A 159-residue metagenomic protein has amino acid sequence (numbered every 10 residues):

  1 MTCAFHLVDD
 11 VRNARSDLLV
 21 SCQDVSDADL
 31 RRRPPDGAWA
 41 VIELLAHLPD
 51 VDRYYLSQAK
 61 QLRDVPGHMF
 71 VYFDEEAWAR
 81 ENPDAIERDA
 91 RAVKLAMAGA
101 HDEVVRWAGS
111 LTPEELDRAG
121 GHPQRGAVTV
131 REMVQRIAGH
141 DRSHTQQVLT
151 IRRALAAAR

Functional and structural regions predicted by a protein language model:
M1-A4, P83-A90, P123-V130: A short, mixed-charge helix-start or loop-turn motif at secondary-structure junctions
M1-D17: Extreme N-terminal tail/first-helix region
H6-V11, S26, P35, A59-Q61 (+4 more regions): Generic detector of short, locally flexible boundary/turn motifs and exposed helical patches
D10-A14, S21, W78-R118, M133 (+1 more regions): Acidic/histidine-rich alpha-helical segments that form the ligand environment of transition-metal centers
R15-S26, R53-K60, A98-T112, R142-T145 (+1 more regions): Structural signal for well-ordered, non-membrane alpha-helices
R31-A77, A119-R159: Short, contiguous alpha-helical
